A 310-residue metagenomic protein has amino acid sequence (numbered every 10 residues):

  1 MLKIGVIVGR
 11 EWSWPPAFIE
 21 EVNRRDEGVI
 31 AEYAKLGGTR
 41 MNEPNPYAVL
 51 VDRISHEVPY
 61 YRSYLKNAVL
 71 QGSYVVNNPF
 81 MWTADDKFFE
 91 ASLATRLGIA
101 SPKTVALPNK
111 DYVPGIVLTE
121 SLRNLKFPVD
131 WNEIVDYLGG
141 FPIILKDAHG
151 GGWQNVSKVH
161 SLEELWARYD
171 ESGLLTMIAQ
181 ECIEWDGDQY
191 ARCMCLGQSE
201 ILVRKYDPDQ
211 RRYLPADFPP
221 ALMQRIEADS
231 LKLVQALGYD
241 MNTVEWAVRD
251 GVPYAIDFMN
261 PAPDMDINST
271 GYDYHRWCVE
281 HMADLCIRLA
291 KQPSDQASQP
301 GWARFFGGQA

Functional and structural regions predicted by a protein language model:
M1-G5: Extreme N-terminal starter segment of soluble prokaryotic enzymes
I7-G9, L196: Short hydrophobic segments within beta-strands
G9-E120: Conserved N-proximal alpha/beta basic substrate-recognition cap immediately N-terminal to, or forming the N-lobe
Y47-V51, R192-C195, V252-I267: A short beta-strand motif that forms the metal-chelation/ATP-contact edge of phosphoryl-transfer active sites
A94-T95, S121-Q154, L174-D186: ATP-grasp fold ATP-binding core
H149-L237: Phosphate-binding site of ATP-dependent enzymes
D209-A255, W277-S294, Q299-Q309: A long amphipathic alpha-helix within ATP-dependent nucleotide-binding catalytic cores
Q210-A216, M265-Y272: A short, polar/charged loop-to-alpha-helix boundary motif
